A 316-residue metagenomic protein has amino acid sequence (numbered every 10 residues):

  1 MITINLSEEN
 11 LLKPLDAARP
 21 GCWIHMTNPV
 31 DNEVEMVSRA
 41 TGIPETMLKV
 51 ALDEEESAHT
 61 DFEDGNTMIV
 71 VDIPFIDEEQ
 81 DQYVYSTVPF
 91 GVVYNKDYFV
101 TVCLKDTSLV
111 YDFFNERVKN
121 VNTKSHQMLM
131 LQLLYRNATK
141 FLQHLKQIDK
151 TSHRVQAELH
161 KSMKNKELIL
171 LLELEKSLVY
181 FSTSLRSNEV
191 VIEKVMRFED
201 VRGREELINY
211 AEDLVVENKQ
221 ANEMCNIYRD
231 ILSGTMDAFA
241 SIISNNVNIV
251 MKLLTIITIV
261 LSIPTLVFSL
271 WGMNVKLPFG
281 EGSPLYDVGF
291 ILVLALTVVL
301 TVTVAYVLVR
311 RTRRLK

Functional and structural regions predicted by a protein language model:
M1-R197, G203-R204, D213, E217-Q220 (+1 more regions): Peripheral, non-transmembrane regulatory/ligand-interaction domains of membrane transport proteins
G42, K219-K316: Hydrophobic alpha-helical transmembrane segments and their immediately adjacent juxtamembrane loops
V195-I208, G234-I243: Long amphipathic alpha-helical coiled-coil segments
